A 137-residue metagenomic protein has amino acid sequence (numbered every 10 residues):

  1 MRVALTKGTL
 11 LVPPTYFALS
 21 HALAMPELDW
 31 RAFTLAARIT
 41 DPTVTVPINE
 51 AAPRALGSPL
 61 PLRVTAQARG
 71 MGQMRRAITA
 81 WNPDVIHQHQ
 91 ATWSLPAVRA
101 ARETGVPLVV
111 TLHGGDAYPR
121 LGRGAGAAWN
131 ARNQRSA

Functional and structural regions predicted by a protein language model:
M1-P47: N-terminal subdomain of nucleotide-sugar transferases
G8, L112-G115: Histidine-centered beta-alpha loop that forms part of the nucleotide-sugar donor binding/catalytic region in diverse
P14, W93-A97: Short, well-ordered alpha-helical microsegments
V46-G72: A short, charged, and often flexible helix/loop element on the N-terminal side of the glycosyltransferase catalytic
Q67-G70, P107-V109, A117-A137: Nucleotide-sugar donor phosphate/pyrophosphate-binding loop at the beta->alpha transition of glycosyltransferases
Q88-W93, L112: Short His-centered aromatic/hydrophobic patch
